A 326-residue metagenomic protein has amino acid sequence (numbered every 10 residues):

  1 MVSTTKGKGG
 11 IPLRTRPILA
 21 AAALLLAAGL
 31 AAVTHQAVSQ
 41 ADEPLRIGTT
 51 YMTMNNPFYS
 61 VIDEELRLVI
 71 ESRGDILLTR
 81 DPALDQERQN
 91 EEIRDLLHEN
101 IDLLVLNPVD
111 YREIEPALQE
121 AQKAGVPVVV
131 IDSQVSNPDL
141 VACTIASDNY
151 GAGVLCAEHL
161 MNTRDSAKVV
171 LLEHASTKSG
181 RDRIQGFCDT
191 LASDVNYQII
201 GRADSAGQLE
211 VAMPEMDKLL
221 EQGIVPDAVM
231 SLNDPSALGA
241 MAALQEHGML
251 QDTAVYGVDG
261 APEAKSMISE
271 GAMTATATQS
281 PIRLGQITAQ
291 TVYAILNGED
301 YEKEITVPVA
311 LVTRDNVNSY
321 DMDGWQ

Functional and structural regions predicted by a protein language model:
M1-R46, P116-V126, Q326: Short, low-complexity disordered leader/linker segments with a strong preference for bacterial N-terminal type II
A20, E43, T190-A192, S280-Q326: Hinge/cleft segment of the Venus flytrap/periplasmic-binding protein
R46-R73, L78-D95, E99-I101, N107-Y111 (+4 more regions): Extracytoplasmic "Venus flytrap"
F58-D75, A152-C156, S179-Y197, V211 (+3 more regions): Short, solvent-exposed amphipathic alpha-helices that sit in or adjacent to ligand/effector-binding or catalytic
L77, G125-V128, I199: Hydrophobic beta-strand scaffold residues
Q89, T144-V169, R181-D182, L209-M213 (+2 more regions): Hydrophobic alpha-helical segments within soluble ligand-binding/sensing domains
L103, Y111-G151, N162, K168 (+2 more regions): Flexible loop/hinge segments that line or gate small-molecule binding clefts
L103-A121, F187, Q198-G201, S205-S266: Hydrophobic alpha-helical
